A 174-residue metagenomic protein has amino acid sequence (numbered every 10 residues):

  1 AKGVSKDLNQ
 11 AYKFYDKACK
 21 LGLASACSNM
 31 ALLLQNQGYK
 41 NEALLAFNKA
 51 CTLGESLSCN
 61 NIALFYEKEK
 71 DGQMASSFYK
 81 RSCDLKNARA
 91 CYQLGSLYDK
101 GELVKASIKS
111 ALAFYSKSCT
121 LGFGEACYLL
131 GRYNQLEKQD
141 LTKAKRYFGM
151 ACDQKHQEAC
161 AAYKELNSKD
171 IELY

Functional and structural regions predicted by a protein language model:
A1-K2, L21-L23, T52-E55, L85-N87 (+4 more regions): Short helix-capping/linker turns of helical repeat alpha-solenoids
S5, Q37, E69, K105 (+1 more regions): Structural motif corresponding to the intra-repeat A-B loop/turn of tetratricopeptide repeats
D16, A24, S28-L32, N48 (+8 more regions): Alpha-helical tetratricopeptide repeat
C27-N36, N61-K68, Q93-K100, L129-L136 (+1 more regions): Hydrophobic face of amphipathic alpha-helices that form TPR/SEL1-like repeat modules and related alpha-solenoid
M150-Y174: Terminal, low-structured helical/coil segments at or just beyond the last alpha-helical repeat
